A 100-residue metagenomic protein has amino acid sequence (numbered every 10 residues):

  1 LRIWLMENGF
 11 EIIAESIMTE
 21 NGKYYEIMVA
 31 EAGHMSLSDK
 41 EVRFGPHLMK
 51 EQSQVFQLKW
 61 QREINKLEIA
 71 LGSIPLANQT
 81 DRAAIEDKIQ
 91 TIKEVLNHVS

Functional and structural regions predicted by a protein language model:
L1-S100: Class I S-adenosyl-L-methionine
